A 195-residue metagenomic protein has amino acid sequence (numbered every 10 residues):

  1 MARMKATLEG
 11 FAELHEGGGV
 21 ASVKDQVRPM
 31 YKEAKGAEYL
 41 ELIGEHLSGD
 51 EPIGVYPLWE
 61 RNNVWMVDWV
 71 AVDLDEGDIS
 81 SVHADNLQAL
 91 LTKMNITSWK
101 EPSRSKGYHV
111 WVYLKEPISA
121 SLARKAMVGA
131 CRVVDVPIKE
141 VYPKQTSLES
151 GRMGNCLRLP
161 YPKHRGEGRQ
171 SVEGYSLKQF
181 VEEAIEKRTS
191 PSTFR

Functional and structural regions predicted by a protein language model:
M1-W69, G77-N86, N155-C156, Y161-H164 (+2 more regions): DNA replication initiation on ssDNA origins
R3, T97-K100, E140: Short secondary-structure junctions
V55-W65, L91-T92, W99-R104: Short glycine/proline-enriched loop/turn "hinge" motifs that connect secondary-structure elements and lie
A71-V72, Q88, S98-A123, S147-P160: Histidine-centered divalent-metal-coordination microenvironment in nucleic-acid enzymes
G77, I96-T97: Short beta-turn/strand-loop junction motif enriched in small, turn-promoting residues
S80-K93, Y113-K139, R165-E183: Helical (often loop-to-helix) elements that flank the catalytic cores of nucleotide-handling enzymes
I138-T146: Acidic-leaning, charged glycine-interspersed low-complexity segments
